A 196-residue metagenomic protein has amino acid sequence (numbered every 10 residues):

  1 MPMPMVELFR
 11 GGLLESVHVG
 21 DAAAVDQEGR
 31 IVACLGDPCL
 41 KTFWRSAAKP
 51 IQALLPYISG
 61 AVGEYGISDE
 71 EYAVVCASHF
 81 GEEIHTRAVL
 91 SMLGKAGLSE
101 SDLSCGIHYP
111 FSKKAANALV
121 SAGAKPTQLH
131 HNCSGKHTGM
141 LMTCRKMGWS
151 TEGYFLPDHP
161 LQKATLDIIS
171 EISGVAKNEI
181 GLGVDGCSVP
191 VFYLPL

Functional and structural regions predicted by a protein language model:
M1-C39: Beta-lactamase-like hydrolase cores
Q27-R30, A61-V62, G94-L98, K146 (+2 more regions): Generic secondary-structure signature for well-ordered alpha-helical cores
G29-C39, E71-Y72, V120-K125, A176-D185: Glycine/charged-rich beta-loop-alpha catalytic/anionic-binding loops adjacent to active sites
W44-V62: Active-site SXXK
E70-H137, T143: A generic, well-ordered mixed alpha/beta core segment in the N-terminal half of proteins
A77-G81, H85-A88, T165-K177: Active-site helix/loop module of the DD-peptidase/beta-lactamase fold, centered on the serine-lysine SxxK catalytic
H108-A122, P160-V175: Short, charged, amphipathic alpha-helices and their helix-cap/turn boundaries
P126-Q162, S170-L196: Active-site-proximal helix/loop microenvironment of the serine DD-peptidase/beta-lactamase transpeptidase fold
